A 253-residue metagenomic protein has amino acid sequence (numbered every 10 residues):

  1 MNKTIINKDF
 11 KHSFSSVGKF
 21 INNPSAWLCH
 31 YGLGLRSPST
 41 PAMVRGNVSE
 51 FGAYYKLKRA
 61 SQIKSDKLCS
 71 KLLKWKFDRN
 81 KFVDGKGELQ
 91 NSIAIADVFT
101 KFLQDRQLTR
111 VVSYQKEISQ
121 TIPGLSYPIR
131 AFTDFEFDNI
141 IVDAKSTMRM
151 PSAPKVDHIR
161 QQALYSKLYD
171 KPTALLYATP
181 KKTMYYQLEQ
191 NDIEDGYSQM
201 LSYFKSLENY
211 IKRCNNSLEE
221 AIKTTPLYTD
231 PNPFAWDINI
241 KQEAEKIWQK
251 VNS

Functional and structural regions predicted by a protein language model:
M1-F132, A244, W248-N252: Metal-dependent nuclease catalytic cores that hydrolyze phosphodiester bonds in DNA/RNA, characterized by
H30, L57, M150-S152, L168: Active-site-proximal flexible loops/turns
L35, M148-M150, K181-K182: Short, surface-exposed beta-strand-loop junctions and turns on beta-sheet-rich folds
V48, R160-L168: Short amphipathic alpha-helical face segments that pack within enzyme cores and frequently flank/anchor catalytic
Q120-Q161: Non-catalytic protein-protein interaction segments used by genome-maintenance enzymes to assemble and couple activities
L125, P154, Y169-S253: Metal-dependent nuclease catalytic regions and adjoining charged, substrate-binding loops involved in nucleic-acid end
E136-I140, K167-P172: Short glycine/proline-enriched coil/turn segments at helix->beta-strand junctions
